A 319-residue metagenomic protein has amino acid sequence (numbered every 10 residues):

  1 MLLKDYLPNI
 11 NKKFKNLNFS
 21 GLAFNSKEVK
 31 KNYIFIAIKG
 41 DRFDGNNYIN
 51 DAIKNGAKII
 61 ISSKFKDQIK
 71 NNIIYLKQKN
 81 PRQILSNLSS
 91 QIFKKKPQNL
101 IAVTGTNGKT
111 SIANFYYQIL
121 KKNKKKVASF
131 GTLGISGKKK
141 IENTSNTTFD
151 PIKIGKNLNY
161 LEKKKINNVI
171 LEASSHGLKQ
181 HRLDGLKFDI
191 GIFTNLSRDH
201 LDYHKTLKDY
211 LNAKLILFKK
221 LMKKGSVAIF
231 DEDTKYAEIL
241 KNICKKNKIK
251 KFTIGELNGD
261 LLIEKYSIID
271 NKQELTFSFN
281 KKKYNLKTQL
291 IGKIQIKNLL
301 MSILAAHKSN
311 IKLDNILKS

Functional and structural regions predicted by a protein language model:
M1-N87, Q91, K235, L262-K265 (+3 more regions): N-terminal leader/targeting and accessory segments in enzymes
L3, S62, K66-N72, E162-N167 (+3 more regions): Acidic, Mg2+-coordinating active-site environments of NTP-dependent enzymes
K13-L22, Q83-S86, F149-I152, K156 (+3 more regions): Short gly/ser/thr-rich secondary-structure transition/capping motifs
Y75-K77, L100, V127-S129, G191 (+1 more regions): Conserved beta-strand scaffold positions in the cores of enzyme catalytic domains, especially in NTP/NDP-utilizing
S89-I135, K140: Walker A (P-loop) phosphate-binding motif
G131-K153, N157: P-loop NTPase switch/communication element
